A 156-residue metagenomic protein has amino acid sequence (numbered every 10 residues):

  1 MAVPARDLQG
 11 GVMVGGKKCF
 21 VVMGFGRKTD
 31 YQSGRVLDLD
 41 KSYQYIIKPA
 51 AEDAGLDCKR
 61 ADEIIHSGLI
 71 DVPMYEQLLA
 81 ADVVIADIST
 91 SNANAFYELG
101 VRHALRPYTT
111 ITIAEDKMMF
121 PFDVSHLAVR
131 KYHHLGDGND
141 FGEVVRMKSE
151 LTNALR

Functional and structural regions predicted by a protein language model:
A2-I64, Q77-A81: Conserved N-terminal substructure of TIR/SEFIR domains
K17, A80-D82, R106-T110, S125-A128: Short glycine-/polar-rich loops that comprise or flank the Walker A/P-loop and associated switch/sensor motifs
V22, A86-D87, I113-A114: Conserved beta-strand segments of the P-loop GTPase G domain that flank and frequently precede/overlap
R27-K28, S91, Y108, K117-M118: Short, charged/polar surface micro-motifs in flexible loops or helix N-caps
K48, A61-L99, A104, K148-L151: TIR-domain catalytic/interaction hotspot
A114-D123: Short, glycine/polar-rich helix-capping loops at beta-to-alpha or helix-loop-helix junctions that flank or form
A128-R156: C-terminal interaction surface of TIR/SEFIR-family domains
